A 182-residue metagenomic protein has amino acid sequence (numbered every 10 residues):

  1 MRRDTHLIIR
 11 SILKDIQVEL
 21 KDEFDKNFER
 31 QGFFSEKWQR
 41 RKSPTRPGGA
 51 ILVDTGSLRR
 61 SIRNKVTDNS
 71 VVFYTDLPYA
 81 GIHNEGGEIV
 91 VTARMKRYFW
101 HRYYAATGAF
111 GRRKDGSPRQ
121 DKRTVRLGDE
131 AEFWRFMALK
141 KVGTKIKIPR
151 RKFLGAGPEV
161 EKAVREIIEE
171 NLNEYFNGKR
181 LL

Functional and structural regions predicted by a protein language model:
M1-L182: Short, Lys/Arg-rich flexible segments
